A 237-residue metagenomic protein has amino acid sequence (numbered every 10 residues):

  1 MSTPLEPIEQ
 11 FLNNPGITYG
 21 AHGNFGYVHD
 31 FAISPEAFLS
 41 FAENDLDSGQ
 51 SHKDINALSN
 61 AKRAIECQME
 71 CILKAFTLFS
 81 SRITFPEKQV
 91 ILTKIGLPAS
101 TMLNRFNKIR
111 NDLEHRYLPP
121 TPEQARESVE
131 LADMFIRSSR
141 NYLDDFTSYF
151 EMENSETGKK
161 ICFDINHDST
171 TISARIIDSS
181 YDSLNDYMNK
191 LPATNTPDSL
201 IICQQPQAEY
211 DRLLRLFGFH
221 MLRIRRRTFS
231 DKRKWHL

Functional and structural regions predicted by a protein language model:
M1-D54, D144-S148, I161, R215 (+1 more regions): Charged alpha-helical initiation segments
F25-H29, S48-S59, T93, L97-S100 (+2 more regions): Short, solvent-exposed segments of well-ordered alpha helices
Y27, F41, I72, A125-I172: Amphipathic, Lys/Arg-enriched alpha-helical patches that create a basic surface for binding polyanionic ligands
F41-S48, F85-E87, E114-H115: Short, charged/polar, low-complexity loop and linker segments that flank or interrupt alpha-helical bundles
E43, K53-K74: Short, hydrophobic, well-ordered secondary-structure elements
I72-A99: Short, charged amphipathic alpha-helical segments flanked by flexible coils
P98-Y149, K234-L237: Charge-enriched, short contiguous segments at helix-coil
M152-K232: N-terminal accessory interaction module
